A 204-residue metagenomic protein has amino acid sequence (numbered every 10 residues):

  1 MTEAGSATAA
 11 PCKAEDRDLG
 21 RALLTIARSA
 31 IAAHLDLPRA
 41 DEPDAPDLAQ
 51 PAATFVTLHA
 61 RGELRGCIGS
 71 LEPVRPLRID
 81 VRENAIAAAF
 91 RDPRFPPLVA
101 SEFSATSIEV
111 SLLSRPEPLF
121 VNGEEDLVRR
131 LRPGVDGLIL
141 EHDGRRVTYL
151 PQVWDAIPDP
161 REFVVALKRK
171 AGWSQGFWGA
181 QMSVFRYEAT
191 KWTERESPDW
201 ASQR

Functional and structural regions predicted by a protein language model:
M1-R204: Basic nucleic-acid-binding interfaces
